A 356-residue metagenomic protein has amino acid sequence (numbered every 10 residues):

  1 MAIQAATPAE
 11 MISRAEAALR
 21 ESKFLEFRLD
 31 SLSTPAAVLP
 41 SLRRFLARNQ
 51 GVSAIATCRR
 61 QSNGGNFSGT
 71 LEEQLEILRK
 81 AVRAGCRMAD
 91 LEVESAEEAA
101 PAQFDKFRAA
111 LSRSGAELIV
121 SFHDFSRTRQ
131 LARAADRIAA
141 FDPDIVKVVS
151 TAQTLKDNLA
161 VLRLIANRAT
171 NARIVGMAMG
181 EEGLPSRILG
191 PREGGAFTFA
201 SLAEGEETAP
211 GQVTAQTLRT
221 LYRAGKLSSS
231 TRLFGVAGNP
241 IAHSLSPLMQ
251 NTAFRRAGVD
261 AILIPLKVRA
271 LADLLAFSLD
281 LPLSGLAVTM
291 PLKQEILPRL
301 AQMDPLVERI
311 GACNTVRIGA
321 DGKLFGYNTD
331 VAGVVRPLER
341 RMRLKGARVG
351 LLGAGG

Functional and structural regions predicted by a protein language model:
M1-R113, E117-R129: Active-site beta->alpha loop and helix N-cap motifs at the rims of alpha/beta catalytic domains
A18-L19, V82, A139, P191 (+1 more regions): Non-catalytic positions within long, well-ordered alpha-helices that form the structural scaffold/packing of enzyme
A54-A100, E295-A347: Glycine/small-residue-rich loop that forms an oxyanion/phosphate-binding "nest" at active or ligand-binding sites
E94-R232: Catalytic alpha/beta core domains of metabolic enzymes, predominantly
T231-M342: Phosphate/diphosphate ligand-binding glycine-rich loop within oxidoreductases
G235, G350-L352: Conserved beta-strand elements of the Class I
N239, A354-G355: Glycine-rich Rossmann-fold phosphate-binding loop(s) that bind the pyrophosphate of adenine dinucleotide cofactors
